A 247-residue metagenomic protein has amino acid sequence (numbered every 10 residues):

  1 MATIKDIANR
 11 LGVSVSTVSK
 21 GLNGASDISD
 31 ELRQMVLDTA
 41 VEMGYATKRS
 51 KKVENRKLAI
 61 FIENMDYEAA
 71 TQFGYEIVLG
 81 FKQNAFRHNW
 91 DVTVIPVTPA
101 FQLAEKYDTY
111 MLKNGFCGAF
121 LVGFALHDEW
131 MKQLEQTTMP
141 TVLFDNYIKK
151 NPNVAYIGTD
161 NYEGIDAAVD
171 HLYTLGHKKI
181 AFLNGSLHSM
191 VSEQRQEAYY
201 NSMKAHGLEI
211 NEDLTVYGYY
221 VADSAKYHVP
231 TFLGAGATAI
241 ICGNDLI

Functional and structural regions predicted by a protein language model:
M1, R10, V15, E42-M43 (+4 more regions): Bacterial carbohydrate/catabolite-sensing allosteric modules
M1-E54: N-terminal helix-turn-helix DNA-binding module of bacterial transcription factors
M43-Y107, C117, Y200: Amphipathic helical "hinge" segments at domain boundaries
M65, T98-Q102, V122-H127, L246: Short beta->alpha connector loops
Q102-F116, D223-A235: Short, well-structured alpha-helical segments in soluble
C117-A119, A239: Short, Asp-centered acidic motifs that coordinate Mg2+ and/or phosphate in catalytic or ligand-binding sites
H127-Q136: Active-site-adjacent beta->alpha loops and helix N-cap segments on the catalytic face of soluble alpha/beta enzymes
